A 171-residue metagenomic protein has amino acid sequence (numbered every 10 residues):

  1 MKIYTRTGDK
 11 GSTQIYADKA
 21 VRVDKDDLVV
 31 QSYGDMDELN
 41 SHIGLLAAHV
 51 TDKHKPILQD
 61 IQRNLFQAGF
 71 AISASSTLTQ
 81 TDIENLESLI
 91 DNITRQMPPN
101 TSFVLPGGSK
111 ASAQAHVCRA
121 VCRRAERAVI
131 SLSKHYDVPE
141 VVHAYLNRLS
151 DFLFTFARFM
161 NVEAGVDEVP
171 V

Functional and structural regions predicted by a protein language model:
M1-V171: Phosphate/pyrophosphate-binding loop motifs in nucleotide- or prenyl diphosphate-using proteins
